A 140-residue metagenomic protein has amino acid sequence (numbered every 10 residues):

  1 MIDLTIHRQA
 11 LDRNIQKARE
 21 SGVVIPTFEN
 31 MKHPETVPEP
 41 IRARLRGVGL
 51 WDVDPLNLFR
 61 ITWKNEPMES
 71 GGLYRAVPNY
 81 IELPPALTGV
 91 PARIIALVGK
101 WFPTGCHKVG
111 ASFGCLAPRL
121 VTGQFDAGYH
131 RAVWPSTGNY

Functional and structural regions predicted by a protein language model:
M1-Y140: PLP-dependent amino-acid enzyme catalytic core
